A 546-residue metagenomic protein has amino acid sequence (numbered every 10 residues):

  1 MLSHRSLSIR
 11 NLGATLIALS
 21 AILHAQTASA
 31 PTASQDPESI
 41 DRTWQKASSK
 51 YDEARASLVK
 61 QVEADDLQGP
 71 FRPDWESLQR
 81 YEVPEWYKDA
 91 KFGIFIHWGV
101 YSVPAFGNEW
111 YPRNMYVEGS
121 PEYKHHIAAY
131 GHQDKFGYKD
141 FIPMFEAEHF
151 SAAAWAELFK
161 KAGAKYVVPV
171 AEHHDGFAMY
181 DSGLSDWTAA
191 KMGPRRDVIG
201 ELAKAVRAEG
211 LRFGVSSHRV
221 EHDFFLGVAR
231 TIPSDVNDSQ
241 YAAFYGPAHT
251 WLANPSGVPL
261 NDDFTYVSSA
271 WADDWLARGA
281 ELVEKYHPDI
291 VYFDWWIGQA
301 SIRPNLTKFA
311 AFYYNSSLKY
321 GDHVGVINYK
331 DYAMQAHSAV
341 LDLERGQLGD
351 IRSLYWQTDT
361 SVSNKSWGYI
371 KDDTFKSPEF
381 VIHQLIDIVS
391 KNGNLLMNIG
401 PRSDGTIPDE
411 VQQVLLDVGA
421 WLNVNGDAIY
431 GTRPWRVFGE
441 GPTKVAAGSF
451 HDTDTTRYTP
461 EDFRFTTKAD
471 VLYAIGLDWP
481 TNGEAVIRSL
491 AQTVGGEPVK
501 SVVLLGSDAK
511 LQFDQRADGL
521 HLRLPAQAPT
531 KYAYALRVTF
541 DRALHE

Functional and structural regions predicted by a protein language model:
L2, I22-H24, F95: Intrinsically disordered, low-complexity regions enriched for glutamine and histidine
L2-G13: Bacterial N-terminal signal peptides that target proteins for export
S8, L19, Y101: Alpha-helical and His/Cys-centered functional microenvironments
N11-H24: Bacterial N-terminal signal peptides
Q26-E546: Mature catalytic domains of secreted/periplasmic carbohydrate-active enzymes
